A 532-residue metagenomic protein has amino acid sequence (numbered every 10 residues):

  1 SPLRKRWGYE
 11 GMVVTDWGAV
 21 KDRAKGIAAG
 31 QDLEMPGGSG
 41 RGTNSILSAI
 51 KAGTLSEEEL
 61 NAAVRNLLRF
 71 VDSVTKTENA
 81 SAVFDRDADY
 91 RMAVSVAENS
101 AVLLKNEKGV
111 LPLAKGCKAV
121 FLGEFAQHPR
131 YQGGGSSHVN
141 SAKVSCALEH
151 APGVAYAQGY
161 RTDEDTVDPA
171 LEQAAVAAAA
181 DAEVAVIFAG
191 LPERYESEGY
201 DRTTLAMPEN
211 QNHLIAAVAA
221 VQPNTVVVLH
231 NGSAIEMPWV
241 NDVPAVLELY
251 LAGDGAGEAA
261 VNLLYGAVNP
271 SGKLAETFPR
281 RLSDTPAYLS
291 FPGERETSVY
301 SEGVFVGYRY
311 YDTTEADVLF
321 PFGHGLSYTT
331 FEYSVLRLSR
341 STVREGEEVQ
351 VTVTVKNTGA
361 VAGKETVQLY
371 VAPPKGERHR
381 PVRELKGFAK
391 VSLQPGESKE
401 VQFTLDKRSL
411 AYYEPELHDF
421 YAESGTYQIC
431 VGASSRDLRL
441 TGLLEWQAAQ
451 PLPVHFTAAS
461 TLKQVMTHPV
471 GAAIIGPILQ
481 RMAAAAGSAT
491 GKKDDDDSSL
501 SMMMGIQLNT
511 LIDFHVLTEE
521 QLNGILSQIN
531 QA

Functional and structural regions predicted by a protein language model:
S1, K5-G8, V14-R23, T43-L55 (+1 more regions): C-terminal non-catalytic regions of proteins with extracellular/luminal or membrane-system context
E10-M12, D32-L33: Structural preference for beta-strand elements that scaffold enzyme active sites
A24-G37: A short alpha/beta connector and helix-capping loop motif
G30, G40, I46-E78: Long, well-ordered, tryptophan-enriched scaffold segments
E58, R69-V102: Helix-enriched interaction subdomains in cytosolic or periplasmic regions, typified by TIR/SEFIR signaling/NADase cores
A63, D85, K115-C117: Short, conserved alpha-helical segments within structured domains
